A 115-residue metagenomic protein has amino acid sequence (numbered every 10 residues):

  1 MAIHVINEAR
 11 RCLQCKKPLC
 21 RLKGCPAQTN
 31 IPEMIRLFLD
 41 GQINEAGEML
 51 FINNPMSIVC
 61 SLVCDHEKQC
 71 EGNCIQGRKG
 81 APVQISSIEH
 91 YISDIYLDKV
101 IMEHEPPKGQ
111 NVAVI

Functional and structural regions predicted by a protein language model:
M1-N111: Ferredoxin-type iron-sulfur electron-transfer modules and their immediate structural context
